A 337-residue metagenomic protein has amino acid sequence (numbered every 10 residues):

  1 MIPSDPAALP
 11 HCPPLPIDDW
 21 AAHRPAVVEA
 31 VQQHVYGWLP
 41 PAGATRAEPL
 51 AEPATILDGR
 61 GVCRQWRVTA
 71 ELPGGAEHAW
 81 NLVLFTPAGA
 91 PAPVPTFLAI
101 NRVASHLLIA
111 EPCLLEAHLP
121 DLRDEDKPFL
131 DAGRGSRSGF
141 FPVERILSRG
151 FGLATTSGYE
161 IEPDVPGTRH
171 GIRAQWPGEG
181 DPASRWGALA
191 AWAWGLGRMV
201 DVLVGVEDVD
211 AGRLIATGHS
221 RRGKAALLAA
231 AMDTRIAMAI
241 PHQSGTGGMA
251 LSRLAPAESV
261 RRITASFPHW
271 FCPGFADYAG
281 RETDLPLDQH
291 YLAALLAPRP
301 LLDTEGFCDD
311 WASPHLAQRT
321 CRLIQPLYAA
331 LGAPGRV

Functional and structural regions predicted by a protein language model:
M1-N81, G89, V103-P112, A117-H118: N-terminal targeting or regulatory segments adjacent to alpha/beta-hydrolase or S9 domains
P73, R102-H106, Y159-P163, G245-G247 (+1 more regions): Solvent-exposed loop/turn segments at secondary-structure junctions within structured extracellular/periplasmic domains
N81-L84, A92-R102: Short beta-strand element of the alpha/beta-hydrolase
A92-T96, R149-G152, A211-R213, T234-M238 (+2 more regions): Loop/turn elements at helix/coil->beta-strand transitions in domains of secreted/extracellular proteins
A99-G205, A211, S252-R253: Cap/lid segment of the alpha/beta-hydrolase catalytic domain
Q175, E179, P241-L292, S313-G335: Mobile cap/lid helix-loop segments that gate and shape the active-site cleft of serine hydrolases
G197-E258, W270: Primarily recognizes the serine-hydrolase "nucleophile elbow" in alpha/beta-hydrolase and SGNH/GDSL folds
A297-H315: Conserved strand-to-loop "acid loop" that flanks and positions the catalytic carboxylate
